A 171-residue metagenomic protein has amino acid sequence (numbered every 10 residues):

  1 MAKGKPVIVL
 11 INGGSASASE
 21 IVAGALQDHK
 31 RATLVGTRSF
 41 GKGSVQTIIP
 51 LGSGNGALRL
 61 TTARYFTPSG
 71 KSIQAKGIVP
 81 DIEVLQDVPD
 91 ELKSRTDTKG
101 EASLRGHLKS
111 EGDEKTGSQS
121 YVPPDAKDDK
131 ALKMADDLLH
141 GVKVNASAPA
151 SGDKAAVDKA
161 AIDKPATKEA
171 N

Functional and structural regions predicted by a protein language model:
M1-N171: C-terminal "post-core" interaction segments
